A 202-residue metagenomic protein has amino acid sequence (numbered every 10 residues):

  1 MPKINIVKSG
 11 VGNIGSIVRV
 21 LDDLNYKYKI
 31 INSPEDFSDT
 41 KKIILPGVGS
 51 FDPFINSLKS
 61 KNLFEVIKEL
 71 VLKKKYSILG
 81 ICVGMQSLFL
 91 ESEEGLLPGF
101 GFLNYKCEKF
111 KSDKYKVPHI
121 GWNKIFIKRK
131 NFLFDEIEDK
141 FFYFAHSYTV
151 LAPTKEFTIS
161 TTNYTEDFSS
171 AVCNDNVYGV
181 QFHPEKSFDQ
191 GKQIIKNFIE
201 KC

Functional and structural regions predicted by a protein language model:
M1-N5: Extreme N-terminal starter segment of soluble prokaryotic enzymes
V7-S9: Short hydrophobic segments within beta-strands
K27-D39: Short acidic low-complexity segments
K42: Short, Asp-centered acidic motifs that coordinate Mg2+ and/or phosphate in catalytic or ligand-binding sites
G49-H119: Cysteine-nucleophile active-site neighborhood
L90-T165: Pocket-forming structural segment of enzyme catalytic cores
E166-C173: Short, surface-exposed beta-strand/loop micro-motifs that present aromatic residues
V180-C202: Acyltransferase
